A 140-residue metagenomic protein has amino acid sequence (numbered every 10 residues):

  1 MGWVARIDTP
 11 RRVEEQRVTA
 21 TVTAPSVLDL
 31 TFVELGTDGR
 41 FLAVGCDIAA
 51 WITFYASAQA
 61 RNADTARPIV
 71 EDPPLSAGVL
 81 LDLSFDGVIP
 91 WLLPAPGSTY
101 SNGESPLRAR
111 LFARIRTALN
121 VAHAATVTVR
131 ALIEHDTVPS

Functional and structural regions predicted by a protein language model:
V4-A24, S105-R110, R114-S140: C-terminal interaction-tip segments
A5, E34, A43, T53-S57 (+4 more regions): Intrinsically disordered, low-complexity regions enriched in small/polar residues
T9, L30, G39, I48 (+6 more regions): Short linear motifs in intrinsically disordered/low-complexity regions
E14-V18, T23-N62, E134: Beta-rich globular "head" domains
T31-V33, G78-F112, R116: Beta-sandwich interaction modules
T53-P96: Terminal beta-strand-rich extracellular "head" domains that mediate receptor/glycan or other ligand binding
